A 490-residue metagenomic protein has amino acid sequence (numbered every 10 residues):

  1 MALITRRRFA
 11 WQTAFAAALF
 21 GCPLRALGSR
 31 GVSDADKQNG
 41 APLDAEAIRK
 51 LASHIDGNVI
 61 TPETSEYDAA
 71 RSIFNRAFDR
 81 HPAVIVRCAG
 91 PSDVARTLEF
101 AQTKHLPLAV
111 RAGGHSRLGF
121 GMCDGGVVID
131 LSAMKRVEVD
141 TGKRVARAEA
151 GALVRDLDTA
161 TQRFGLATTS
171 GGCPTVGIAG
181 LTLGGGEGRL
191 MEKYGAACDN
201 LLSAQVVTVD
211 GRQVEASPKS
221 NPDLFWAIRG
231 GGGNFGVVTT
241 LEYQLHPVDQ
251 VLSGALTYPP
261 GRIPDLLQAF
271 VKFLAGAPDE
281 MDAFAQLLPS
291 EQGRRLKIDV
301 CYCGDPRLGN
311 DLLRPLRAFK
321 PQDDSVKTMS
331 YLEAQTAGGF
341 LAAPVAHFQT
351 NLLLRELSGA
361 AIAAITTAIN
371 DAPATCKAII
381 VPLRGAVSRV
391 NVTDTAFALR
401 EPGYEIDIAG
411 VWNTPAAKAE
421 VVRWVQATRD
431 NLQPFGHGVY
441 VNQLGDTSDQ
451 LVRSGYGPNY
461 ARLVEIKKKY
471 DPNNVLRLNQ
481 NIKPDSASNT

Functional and structural regions predicted by a protein language model:
A2-T490: Soluble FAD-dependent oxygen oxidases
